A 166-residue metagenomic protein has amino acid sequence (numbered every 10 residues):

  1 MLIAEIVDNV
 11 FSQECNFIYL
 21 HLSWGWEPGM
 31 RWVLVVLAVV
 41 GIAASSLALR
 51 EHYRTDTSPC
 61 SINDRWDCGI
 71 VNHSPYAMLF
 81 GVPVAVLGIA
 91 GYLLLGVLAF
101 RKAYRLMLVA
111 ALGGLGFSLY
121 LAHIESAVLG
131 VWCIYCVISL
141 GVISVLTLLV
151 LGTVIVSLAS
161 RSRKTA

Functional and structural regions predicted by a protein language model:
A4-V10, E14: Acidic, Ala/Val/Gly-enriched low-complexity intrinsically disordered segments
S12, F17-A166: Membrane-interfacial helix-loop segments of redox and metal-homeostasis proteins, especially TM-loop-TM junctions
